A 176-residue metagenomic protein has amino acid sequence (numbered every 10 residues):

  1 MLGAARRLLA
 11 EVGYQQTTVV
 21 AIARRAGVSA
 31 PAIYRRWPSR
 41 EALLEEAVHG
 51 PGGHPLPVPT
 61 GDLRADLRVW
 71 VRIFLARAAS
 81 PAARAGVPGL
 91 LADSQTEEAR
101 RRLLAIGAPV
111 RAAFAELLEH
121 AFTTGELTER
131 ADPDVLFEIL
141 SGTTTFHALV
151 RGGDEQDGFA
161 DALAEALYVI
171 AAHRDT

Functional and structural regions predicted by a protein language model:
M1, S39-L44, H54-P55, L67: Short amphipathic alpha-helical segment with a characteristic S/N-K-E followed by hydrophobic residues
A4, L8-A42, E46: Helix-turn-helix
R36-W37, T145-F146, A166-L167: Tryptophan-centric aromatic hotspots in well-structured domains and transmembrane helices
A42-V48, A78-L104: Amphipathic alpha-helical segments used for helix-helix packing
G52, R72-A78, G86-Q95, A164-I170: Helix-loop "lid/cap" segments that line or gate small-molecule binding pockets
P55-R84, L136: Hydrophobic alpha-helical connector segments
A65, E98-T123, P133-D134: Amphipathic alpha-helical packing segments from all-alpha helical-bundle domains
V69, A76, A112, E116-T123 (+1 more regions): C-terminal peripheral helix-coil segments that are non-catalytic and often amphipathic
